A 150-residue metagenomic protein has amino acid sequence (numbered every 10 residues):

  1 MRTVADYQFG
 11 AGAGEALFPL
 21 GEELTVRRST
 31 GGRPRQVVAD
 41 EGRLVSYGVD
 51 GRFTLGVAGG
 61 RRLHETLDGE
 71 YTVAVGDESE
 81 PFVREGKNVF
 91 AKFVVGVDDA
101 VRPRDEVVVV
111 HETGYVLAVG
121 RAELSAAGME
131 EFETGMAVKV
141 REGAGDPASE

Functional and structural regions predicted by a protein language model:
M1-V49: N-terminal intrinsically disordered, low-complexity, charge/repeat-rich segments that act as generic
R28-T30, D99-R102: Solvent-exposed alpha-helices and their adjacent loops that cap or buttress functional pockets in soluble metabolic
R35, E106-V108: Generic short beta-strand
D40, R102-D105: Non-catalytic interaction/Regulatory regions outside core domains
G51-V95, V101-R102, V109-E150: Beta-strand/loop-dominated core regions that host nucleotide or nucleotide-derived cofactor-binding catalytic loops
